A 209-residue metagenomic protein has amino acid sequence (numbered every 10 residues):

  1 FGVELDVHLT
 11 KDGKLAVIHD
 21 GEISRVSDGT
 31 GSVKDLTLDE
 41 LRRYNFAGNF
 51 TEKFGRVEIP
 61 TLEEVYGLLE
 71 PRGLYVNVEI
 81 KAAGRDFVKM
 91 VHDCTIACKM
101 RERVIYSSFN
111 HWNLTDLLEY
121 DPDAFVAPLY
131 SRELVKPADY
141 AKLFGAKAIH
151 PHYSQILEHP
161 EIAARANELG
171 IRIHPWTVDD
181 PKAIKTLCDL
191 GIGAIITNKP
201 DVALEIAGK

Functional and structural regions predicted by a protein language model:
F1, H19-S131, F144-K147, P151-S154 (+1 more regions): Metal-dependent phosphodiesterase/phospholipase catalytic core, i.e., the His/Asp/Glu-rich active-site region
D6: Active-site-adjacent segment of FAD-dependent monooxygenases/related oxidoreductases
E52-R56, A127-K209: C-terminal active-site rim and adjoining tail of enzyme catalytic domains
